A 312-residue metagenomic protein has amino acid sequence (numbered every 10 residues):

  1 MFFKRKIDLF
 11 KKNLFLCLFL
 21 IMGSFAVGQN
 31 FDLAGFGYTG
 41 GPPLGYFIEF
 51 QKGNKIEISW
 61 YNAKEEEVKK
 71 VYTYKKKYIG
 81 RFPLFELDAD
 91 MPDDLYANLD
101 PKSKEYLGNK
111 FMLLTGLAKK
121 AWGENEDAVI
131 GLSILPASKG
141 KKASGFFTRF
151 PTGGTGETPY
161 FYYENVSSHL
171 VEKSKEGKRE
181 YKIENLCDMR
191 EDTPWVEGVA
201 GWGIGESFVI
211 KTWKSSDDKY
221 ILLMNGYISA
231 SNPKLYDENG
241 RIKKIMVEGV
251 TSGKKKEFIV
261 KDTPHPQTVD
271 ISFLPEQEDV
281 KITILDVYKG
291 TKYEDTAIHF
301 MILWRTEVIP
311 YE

Functional and structural regions predicted by a protein language model:
K4-G23: Sec-dependent N-terminal signal peptides
A26, S138-K211, I309-E312: Disordered, acidic Ser/Thr/Pro-rich linker "stalks" and the adjacent N-terminal cap of the next globular domain
G28-F47, Y72-Y78, G116, I130-S138 (+1 more regions): Tryptophan-anchored aromatic micro-motifs
P42-P92: N-terminal glycine/threonine-rich, aromatic-flanked beta-hairpin/loop signature
I48-I56, A121-V129, E276: Short, solvent-exposed coil/turn segments at beta-strand boundaries
P92-G153: Surface-exposed, polar helix/loop patches in the mature regions of secreted/periplasmic/lumenal proteins that form
C187-T251, P275-E312: Aromatic, loop-rich ligand-recognition surfaces of beta-strand-rich domains
S252-F273: Extracellular carbohydrate recognition and processing domains and analogous Trp-centered ligand-binding platforms
